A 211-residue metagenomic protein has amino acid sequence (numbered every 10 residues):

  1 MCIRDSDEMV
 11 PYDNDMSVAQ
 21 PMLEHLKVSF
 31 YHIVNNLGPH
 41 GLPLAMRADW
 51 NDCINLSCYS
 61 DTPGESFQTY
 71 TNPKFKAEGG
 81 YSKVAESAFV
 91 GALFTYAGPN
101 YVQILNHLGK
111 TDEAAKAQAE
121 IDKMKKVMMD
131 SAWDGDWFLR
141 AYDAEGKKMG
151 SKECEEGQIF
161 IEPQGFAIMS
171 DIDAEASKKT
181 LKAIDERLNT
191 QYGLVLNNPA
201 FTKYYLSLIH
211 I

Functional and structural regions predicted by a protein language model:
M1-D5, I209-I211: Conserved small/polar residues in nucleotide/adenosyl-binding loops
R4-S17, H32, A92-T111, P163-A176: Well-ordered alpha-helical scaffold segments within catalytic/enzyme domains
M9-E86, D112, K116-E145, K179-S207: Active-site acid/base region of carbohydrate-active enzymes
F75-G91, G146-S170, L208: Solvent-exposed loop and edge beta-strand segments that line ligand/cofactor-binding and catalytic clefts
Y96, W137-L139, F160, I168-M169 (+1 more regions): Structured core elements
